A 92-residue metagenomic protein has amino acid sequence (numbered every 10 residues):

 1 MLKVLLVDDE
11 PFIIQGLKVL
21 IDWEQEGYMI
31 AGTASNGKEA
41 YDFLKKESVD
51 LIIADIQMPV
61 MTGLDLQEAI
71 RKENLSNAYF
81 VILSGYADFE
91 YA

Functional and structural regions predicted by a protein language model:
D8, D55: Active-site residues of response regulator receiver
P11-G32: Two-component/phosphorelay signaling modules centered on CheY-like receiver
Q25-S35, F43, A92: Short hydrophobic/Thr-rich beta-strand motif most characteristic of the beta2 strand and flanking loop of CheY-like
N36-E39, T62-D65: Acidic catalytic/metal-coordinating carboxylates
K45-E47, R71-N77: Conserved phosphotransfer cores of two-component systems
M58: Receiver (REC) domain active-site loop signature in two-component systems and cognate sites in sensor histidine kinases
A87-Y91: Alpha4 helix (beta4-alpha4-beta5 surface) of REC/receiver domains from two-component response regulators
